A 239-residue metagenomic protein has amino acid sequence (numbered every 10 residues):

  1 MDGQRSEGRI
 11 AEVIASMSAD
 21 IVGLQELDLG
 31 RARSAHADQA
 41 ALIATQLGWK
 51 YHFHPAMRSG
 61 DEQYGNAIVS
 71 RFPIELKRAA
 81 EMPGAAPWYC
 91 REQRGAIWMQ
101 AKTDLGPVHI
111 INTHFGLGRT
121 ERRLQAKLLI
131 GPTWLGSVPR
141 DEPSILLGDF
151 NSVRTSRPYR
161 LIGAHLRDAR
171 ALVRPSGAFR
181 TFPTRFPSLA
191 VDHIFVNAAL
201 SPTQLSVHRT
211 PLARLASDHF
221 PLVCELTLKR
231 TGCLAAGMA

Functional and structural regions predicted by a protein language model:
M1, L29-A35, S59-E62, G118-E121 (+3 more regions): Active-site environment of divalent metal-dependent phosphoester hydrolases
M1-Q46, Y51-F53, M57-Q63, G106 (+3 more regions): N-terminal, active-site-proximal structural segment of metallo-dependent hydrolase catalytic domains
G23-Q25, H52-P55, I145-D149, D168-R170: Active-site neighborhood of phospho(di)ester-bond hydrolases with catalytic His/Asp-centered motifs
L27, F115, D149-F150, F220: Active-site metal-binding loops of divalent metal-dependent hydrolases
W49-A85: Catalytic-core segment of enzymes that process non-peptidic bonds
E62-Y64, R71-E75, R91-N112, L226-T231: Beta-strand-turn-beta hairpins that frame and shape the catalytic cleft of phosphate-ester-processing enzymes
A85, Q100-T103, T133-I145, N151-A239: Metal-dependent phosphoester-hydrolase catalytic domains
L105-S137, D141-I145: Active-site beta-loop-alpha substructure in enzyme catalytic cores, prototypically the cysteine-centered nucleophile
